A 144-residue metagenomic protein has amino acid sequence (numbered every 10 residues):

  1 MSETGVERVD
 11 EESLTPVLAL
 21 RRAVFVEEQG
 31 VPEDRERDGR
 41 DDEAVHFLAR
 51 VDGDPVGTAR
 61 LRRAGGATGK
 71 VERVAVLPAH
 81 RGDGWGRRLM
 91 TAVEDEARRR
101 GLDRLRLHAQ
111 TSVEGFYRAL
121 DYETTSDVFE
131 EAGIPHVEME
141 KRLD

Functional and structural regions predicted by a protein language model:
M1-E12: Conserved N-terminal entry element of GNAT/NAT acetyltransferase domains
A19-E33: Helix-loop element at the rim of GNAT/NAT acetyltransferase active sites that forms part of the acceptor-substrate
R21, Y117, Y122: Conserved active-site tyrosine of GNAT-family acetyltransferases
L48, D54-R63, A67-A75: Conserved beta-strand in the GNAT
R63-E72, R81, E130-P135: A conserved beta-turn-beta hairpin within the catalytic core of GNAT-like acetyltransferases that forms part
H80, G84-A92: Conserved acetyl-CoA pyrophosphate-binding loop and the N-cap/start of the following alpha-helix in GNAT-like
A97-Q110: Conserved GNAT acetyl-CoA-binding A-motif
Q110-T111, E130-D144: C-terminal "cap" of GNAT-fold acetyltransferases
